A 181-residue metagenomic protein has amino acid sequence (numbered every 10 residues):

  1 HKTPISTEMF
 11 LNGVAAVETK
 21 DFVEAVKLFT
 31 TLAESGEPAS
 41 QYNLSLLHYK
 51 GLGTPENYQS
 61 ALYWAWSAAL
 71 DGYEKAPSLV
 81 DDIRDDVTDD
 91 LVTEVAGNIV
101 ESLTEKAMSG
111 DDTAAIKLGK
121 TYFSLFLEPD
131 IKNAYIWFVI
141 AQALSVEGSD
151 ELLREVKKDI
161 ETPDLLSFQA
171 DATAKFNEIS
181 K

Functional and structural regions predicted by a protein language model:
I5-T31, S35, S109, A114: Alpha-helical segment of the N-proximal tetratricopeptide repeat
M9-A16, T31-L32, N43-K50, L79-D86 (+2 more regions): Hydrophobic face of amphipathic alpha-helices that form TPR/SEL1-like repeat modules and related alpha-solenoid
E18-K20, E34-S35, L52-E56, L70 (+5 more regions): Short coil/turn and helix-start
D86, D90-N98, S102-D111, G148-K181: Terminal, low-structured helical/coil segments at or just beyond the last alpha-helical repeat
